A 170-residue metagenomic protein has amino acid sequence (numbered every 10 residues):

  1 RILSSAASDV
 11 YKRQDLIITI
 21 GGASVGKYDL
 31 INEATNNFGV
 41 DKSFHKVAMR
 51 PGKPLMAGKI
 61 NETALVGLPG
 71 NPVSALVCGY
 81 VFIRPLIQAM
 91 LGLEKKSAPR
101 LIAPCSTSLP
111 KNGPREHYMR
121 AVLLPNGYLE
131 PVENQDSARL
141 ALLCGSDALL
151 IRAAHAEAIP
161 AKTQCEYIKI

Functional and structural regions predicted by a protein language model:
R1-A7, Y11: Single conserved hydrophobic/aromatic residue that forms the stacking wall/gate of nucleotide- or nucleobase-binding
S4, T19, T63: Ser/Thr-centric signal marking residues that sit in or immediately flank functional binding/regulatory motifs
V10, V25-Y28, L76: Loop/helix-junction capping segments adjacent to catalytic residues or to phosphate/diphosphate-binding pockets
Q14: An anion/phosphate-binding loop that grips the pyrophosphate of nucleotide cofactors and donors
I17-I31: Glycine-rich beta-strand-to-loop/alpha-helix junction loops that act as flexible
A34-I170: Flexible glycine/proline-rich
